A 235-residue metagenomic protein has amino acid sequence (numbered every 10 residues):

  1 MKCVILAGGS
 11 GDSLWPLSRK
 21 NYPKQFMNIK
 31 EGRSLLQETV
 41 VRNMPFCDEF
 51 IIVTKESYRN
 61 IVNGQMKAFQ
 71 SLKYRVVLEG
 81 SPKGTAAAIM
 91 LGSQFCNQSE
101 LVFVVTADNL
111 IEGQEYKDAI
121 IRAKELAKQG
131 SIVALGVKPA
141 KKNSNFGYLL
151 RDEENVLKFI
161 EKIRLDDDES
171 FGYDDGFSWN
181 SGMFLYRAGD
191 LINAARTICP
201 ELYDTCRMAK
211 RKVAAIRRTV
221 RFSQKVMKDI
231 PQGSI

Functional and structural regions predicted by a protein language model:
M1-I5, S13-P16, K20, N28-V104 (+2 more regions): Conserved N-terminal catalytic core of the sugar/cofactor nucleotidyltransferase
A7, V40, M44-C47, M66 (+5 more regions): Structural signal for hydrophobic packing residues in well-ordered secondary-structure cores of soluble enzyme domains
S13, Q25, E38, R42 (+7 more regions): Alpha-helical scaffold segments in soluble metabolic enzymes
N21, K141-N143, S178: A generic fold-level signal
N28, L78, A134, K158-E161: Structural signal for conserved beta-strand scaffold positions within catalytic alpha/beta enzyme cores
S71-E153, L185, I192-I198: Conserved beta-loop-beta/alpha segment of the NTase-like Rossmann-fold superfamily that binds/positions NTPs
P139, D152-I235: Catalytic core of tubulin tyrosine ligase-like
